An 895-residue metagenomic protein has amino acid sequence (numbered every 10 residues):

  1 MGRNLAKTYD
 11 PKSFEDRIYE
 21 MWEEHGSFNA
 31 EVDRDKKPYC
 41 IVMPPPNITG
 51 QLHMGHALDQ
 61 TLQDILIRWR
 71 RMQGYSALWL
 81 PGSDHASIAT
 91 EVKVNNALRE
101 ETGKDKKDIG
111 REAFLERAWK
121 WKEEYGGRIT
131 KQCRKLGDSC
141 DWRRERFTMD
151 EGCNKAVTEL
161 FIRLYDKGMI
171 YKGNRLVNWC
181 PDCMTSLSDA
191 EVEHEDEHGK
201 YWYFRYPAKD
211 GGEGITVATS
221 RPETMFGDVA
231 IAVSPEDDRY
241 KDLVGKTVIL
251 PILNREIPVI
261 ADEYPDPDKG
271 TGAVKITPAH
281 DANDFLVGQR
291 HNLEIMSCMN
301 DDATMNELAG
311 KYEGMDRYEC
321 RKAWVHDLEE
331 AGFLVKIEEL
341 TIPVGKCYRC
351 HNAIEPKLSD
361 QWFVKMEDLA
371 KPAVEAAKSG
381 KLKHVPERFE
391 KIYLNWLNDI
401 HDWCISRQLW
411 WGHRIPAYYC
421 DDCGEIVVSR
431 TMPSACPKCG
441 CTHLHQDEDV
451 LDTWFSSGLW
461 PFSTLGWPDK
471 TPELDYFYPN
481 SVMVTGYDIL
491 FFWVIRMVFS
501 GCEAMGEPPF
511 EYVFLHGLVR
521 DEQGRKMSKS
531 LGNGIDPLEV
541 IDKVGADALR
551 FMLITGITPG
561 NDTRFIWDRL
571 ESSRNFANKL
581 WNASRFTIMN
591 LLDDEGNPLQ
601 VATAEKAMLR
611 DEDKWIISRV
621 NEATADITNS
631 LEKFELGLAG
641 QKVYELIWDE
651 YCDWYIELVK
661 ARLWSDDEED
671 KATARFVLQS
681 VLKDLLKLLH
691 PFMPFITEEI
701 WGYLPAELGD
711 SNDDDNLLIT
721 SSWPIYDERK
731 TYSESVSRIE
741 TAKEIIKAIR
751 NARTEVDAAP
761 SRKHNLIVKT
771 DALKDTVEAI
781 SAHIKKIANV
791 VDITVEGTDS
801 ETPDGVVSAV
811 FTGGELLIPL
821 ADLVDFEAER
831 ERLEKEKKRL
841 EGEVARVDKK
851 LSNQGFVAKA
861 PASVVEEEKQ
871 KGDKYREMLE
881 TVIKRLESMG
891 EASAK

Functional and structural regions predicted by a protein language model:
G2-E236, I260, T277-R290, E294-A309 (+11 more regions): N-terminal, positively charged nucleic-acid-binding surface of large information/translation enzymes
A6, D10, F14, M54-L58 (+33 more regions): Catalytic cores of large soluble enzymes that bind and process phosphate-bearing ligands
D35-M43, I65, E101-D105, T130-G137 (+10 more regions): Active-site-adjacent bridging/hinge elements
G55-I67, G74, S83-D84, C153-A156 (+8 more regions): Structured ligand/cofactor/substrate-binding pocket environments in proteins
N174-L176, D228-A230, L358-S359, S463-L465 (+4 more regions): Short hydrophobic alpha-helical segments that form membrane-spanning helices or hydrophobic packing faces of helical
C183, L253, C350, D421-C423 (+1 more regions): Short Cys/His-rich metal-coordination motifs, predominantly Zn2+-binding knuckles/fingers
W202-K209, K246-P251, G345-R349, Y418 (+1 more regions): Short acidic-hydrophobic surface loop/beta-edge motif
Y203, N395-F455, L459, E503-A546 (+2 more regions): Feature 926 captures the class I aminoacyl-tRNA synthetase adenylation module centered on the KMSKS loop
